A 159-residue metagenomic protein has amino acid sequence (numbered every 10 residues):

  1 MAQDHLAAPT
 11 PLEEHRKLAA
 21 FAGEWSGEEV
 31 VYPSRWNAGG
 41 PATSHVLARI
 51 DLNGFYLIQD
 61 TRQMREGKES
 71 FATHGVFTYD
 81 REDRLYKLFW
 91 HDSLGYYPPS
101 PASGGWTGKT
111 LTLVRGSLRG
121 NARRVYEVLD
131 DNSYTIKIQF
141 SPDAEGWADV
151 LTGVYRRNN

Functional and structural regions predicted by a protein language model:
M1-N159: Hydrophobic small-molecule pocket/channel-lining residues, especially in calycin-type beta-barrels
